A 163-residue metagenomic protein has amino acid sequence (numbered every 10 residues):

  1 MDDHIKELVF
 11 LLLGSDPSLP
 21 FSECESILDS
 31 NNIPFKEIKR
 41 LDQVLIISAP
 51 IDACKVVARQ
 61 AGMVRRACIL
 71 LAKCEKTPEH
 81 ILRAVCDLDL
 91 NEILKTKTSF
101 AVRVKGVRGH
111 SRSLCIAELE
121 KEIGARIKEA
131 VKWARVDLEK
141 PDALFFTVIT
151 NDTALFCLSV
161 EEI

Functional and structural regions predicted by a protein language model:
D2-A130, L138: Non-catalytic nucleic-acid substrate-recognition regions in nucleic-acid-modifying enzymes
L8, T98, A143-F145, D152-A154: Structural beta-strand/beta-sheet cores of well-ordered domains, especially the beta-sheet scaffolds that support
W133-F146: Short, surface-exposed recognition loops or helix-turn segments adjacent to catalytic cores
V148-I163: Glycine-rich adenosyl-nucleotide cofactor-binding module
